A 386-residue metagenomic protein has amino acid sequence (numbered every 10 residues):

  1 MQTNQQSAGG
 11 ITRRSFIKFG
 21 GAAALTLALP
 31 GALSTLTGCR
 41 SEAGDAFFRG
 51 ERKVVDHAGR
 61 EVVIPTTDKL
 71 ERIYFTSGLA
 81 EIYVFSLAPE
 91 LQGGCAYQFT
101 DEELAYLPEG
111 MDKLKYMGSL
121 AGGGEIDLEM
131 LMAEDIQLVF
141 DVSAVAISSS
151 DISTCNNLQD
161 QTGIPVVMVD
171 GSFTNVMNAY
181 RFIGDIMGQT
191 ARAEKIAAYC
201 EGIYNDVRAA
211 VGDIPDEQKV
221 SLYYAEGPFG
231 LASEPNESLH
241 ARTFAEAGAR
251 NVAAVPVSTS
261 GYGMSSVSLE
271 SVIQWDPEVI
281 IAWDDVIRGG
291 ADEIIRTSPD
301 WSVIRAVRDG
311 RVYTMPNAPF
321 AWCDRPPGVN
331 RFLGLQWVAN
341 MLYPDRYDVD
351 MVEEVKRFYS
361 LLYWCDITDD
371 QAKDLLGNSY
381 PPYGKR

Functional and structural regions predicted by a protein language model:
Q2, Q6-A28, L36-I82, A191-Y224 (+1 more regions): Bacterial Sec-exported substrate-binding components of ABC uptake systems
G59, M117-D127, V257-L269: Short helix-initiation/N-cap motifs at beta->coil->alpha
Y74-F75, G93-C95, L138-V142, V166-V169 (+4 more regions): Structural recognition of the beta-strand scaffold that forms the well-ordered cores of secreted hydrolase catalytic
T76-E134, L138-S149, V252: A short, structured surface patch at a secondary-structure boundary
L79-I82, Q98-D101, A144-S148, S172-V176 (+4 more regions): Solvent-exposed loop/turn segments at secondary-structure junctions within structured extracellular/periplasmic domains
D101-E103, G123, A144-S153, V167-F182 (+1 more regions): Extracytoplasmic ligand-binding site segments that recognize negatively charged/polar headgroups
T174-Y180, D185, A198, R288-R386: Structured C-terminal subdomain patch of bacterial secreted/periplasmic proteins
E237-Y262: Alpha-helical, coiled-coil/dimerization segments enriched in small aliphatic residues
